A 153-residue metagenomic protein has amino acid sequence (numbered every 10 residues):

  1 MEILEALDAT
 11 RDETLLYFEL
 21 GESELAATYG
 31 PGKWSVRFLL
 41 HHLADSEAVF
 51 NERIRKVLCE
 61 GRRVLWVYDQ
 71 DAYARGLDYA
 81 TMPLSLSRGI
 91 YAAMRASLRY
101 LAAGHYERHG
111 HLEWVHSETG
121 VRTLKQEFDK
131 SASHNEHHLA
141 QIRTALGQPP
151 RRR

Functional and structural regions predicted by a protein language model:
M1-L4: N-terminal export signals and maturation junctions of secreted/periplasmic proteins
A6-T10, L15-L20, A74-L112, D129: Acidic/histidine-rich alpha-helical segments that form the ligand environment of transition-metal centers
E24-Q70, H109-R153: Short, contiguous alpha-helical
